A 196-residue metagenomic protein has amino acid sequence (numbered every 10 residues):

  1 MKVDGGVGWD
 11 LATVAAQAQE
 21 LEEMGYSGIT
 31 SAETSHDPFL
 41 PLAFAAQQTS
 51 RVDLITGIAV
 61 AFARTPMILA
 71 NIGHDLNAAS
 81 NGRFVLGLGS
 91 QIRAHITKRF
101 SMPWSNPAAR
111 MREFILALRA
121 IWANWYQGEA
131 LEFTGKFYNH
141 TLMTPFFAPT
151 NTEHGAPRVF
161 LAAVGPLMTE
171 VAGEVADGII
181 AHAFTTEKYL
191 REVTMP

Functional and structural regions predicted by a protein language model:
M1-P196: Active-site-adjacent structural elements that line small-molecule/cofactor binding pockets in enzymes
